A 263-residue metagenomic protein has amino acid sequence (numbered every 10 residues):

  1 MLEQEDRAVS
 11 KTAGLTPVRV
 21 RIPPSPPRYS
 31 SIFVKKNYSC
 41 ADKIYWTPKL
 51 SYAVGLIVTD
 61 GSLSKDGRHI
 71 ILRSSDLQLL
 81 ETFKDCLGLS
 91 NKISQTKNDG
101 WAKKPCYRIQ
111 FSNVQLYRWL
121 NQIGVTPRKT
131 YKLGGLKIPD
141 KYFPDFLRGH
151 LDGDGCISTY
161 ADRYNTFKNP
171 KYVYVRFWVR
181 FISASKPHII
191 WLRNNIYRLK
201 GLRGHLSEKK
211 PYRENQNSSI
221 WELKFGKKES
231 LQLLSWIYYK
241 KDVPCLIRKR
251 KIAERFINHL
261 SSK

Functional and structural regions predicted by a protein language model:
M1-V9, V18-I22: Short, positively charged low-complexity motifs
L2, P27-K263: Internal intein/HINT superfamily modules and their associated LAGLIDADG
K11, V20-P24, V34-K36: Intrinsic disorder/low-complexity segments, especially N-terminal tails and targeting/processing regions
